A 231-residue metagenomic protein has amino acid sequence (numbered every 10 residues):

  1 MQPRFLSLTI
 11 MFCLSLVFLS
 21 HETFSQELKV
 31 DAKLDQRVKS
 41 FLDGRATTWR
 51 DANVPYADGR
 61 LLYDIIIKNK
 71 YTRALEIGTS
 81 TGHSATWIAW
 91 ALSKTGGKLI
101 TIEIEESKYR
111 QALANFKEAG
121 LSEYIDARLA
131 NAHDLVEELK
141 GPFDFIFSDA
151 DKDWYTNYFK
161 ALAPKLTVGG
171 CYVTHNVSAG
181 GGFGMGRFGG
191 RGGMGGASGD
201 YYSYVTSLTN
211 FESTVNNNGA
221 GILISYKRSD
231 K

Functional and structural regions predicted by a protein language model:
M1-I10: Bacterial N-terminal signal peptides that target proteins for export
Q2, L19-F145, K152-K231: A short alpha-helical cap/connector motif
T9-S20: Bacterial N-terminal signal peptides
